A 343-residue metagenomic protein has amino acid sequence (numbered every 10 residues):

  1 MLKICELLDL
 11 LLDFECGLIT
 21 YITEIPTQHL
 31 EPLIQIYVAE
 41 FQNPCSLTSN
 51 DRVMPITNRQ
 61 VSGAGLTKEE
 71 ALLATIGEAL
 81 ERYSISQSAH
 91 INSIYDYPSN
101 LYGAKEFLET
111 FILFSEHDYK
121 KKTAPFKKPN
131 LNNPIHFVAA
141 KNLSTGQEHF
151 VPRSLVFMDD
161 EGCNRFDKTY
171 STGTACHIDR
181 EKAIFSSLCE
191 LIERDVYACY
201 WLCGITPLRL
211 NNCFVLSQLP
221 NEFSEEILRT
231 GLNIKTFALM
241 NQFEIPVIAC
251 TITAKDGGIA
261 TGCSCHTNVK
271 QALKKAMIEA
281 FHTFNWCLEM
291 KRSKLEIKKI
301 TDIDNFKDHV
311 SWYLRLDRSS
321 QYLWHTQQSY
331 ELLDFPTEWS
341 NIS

Functional and structural regions predicted by a protein language model:
M1-S343: Helix-biased "structured C-terminal domain" signature
